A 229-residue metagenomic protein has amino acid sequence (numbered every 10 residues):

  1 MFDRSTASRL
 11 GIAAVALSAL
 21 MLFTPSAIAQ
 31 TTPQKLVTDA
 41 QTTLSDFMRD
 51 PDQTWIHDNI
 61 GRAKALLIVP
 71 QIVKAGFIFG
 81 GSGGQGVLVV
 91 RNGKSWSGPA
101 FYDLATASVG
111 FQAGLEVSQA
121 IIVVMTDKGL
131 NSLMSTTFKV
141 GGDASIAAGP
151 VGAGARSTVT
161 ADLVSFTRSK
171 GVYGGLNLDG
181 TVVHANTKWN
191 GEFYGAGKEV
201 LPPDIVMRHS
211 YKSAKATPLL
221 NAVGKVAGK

Functional and structural regions predicted by a protein language model:
M1, A29-Q30: Absolute protein N-terminus
M1-A7: N-terminal secretory signal peptides that target proteins for export/translocation
D3, T24, Y194-G195: Compositionally biased, low-structure terminal segments
A7-S8, V15, V90: Intrinsically disordered, low-complexity, compositionally biased regions/tails
G11-F23: Bacterial N-terminal signal peptides
F23-A29: Sec/Tat signal peptide C-region and signal peptidase I cleavage site
Q30-K229: Small-residue-enriched, tightly packed secondary-structure blocks
